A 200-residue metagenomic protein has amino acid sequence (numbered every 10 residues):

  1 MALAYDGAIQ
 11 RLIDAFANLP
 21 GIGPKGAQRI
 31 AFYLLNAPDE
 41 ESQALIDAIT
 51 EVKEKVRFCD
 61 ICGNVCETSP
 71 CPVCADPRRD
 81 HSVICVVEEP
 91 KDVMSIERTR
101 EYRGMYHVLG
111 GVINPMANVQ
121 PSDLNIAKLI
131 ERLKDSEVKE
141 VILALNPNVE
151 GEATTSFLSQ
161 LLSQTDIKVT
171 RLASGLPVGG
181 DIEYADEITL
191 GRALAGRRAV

Functional and structural regions predicted by a protein language model:
A2-I9, N18, A31-V93: Cys/His-rich Zn2+-binding cysteine-cluster or related metal-binding knuckle/ribbon modules and their
A4, A37, E41, A117-P121 (+2 more regions): Catalytic cores of large soluble enzymes that bind and process phosphate-bearing ligands
Q10-D14, Q28-F32, Q43, D47 (+8 more regions): Solvent-exposed alpha-helical segments within well-ordered globular domains of core cellular machineries
A15, L19, A37, V52-K55 (+10 more regions): Conserved, well-folded catalytic cores of nucleic-acid-processing and energy-transducing macromolecular machines
A17, P72, K91-M94, G104-H107 (+7 more regions): Flexible, active-site-adjacent loop/turn segments at secondary-structure boundaries
A27, D76-I142: Extended interfacial segments that mediate partner engagement and assembly in macromolecular machines
I130-V200: Long C-terminal interaction/binding lobes of large macromolecular proteins
